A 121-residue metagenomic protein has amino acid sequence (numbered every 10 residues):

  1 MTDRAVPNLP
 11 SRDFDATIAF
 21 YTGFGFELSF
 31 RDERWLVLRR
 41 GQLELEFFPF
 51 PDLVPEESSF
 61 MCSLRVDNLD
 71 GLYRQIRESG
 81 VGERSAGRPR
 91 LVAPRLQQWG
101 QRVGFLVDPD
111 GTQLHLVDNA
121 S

Functional and structural regions predicted by a protein language model:
M1-D15, C62, D118-S121: N-terminal beta-strand motif that seeds the catalytic metal site of vicinal oxygen chelate
M1-D3, V54-S59, Q97-Q98: Short glycine-enriched loop/turn motifs at secondary-structure junctions
T17-Y21, G111: Conserved active-site tyrosine of GNAT-family acetyltransferases
F24-L28, V81: Conserved acetyl-CoA-binding loop of GNAT-fold acetyltransferases
L28-F60, L64, L114-D118: Conserved short beta-strand elements that form part of the metal-binding/catalytic scaffold of enzyme active sites
C62-D110: Vicinal oxygen chelate
V107-D110, L116-S121: C-terminal regulatory/oligomerization modules of transcriptional regulators
